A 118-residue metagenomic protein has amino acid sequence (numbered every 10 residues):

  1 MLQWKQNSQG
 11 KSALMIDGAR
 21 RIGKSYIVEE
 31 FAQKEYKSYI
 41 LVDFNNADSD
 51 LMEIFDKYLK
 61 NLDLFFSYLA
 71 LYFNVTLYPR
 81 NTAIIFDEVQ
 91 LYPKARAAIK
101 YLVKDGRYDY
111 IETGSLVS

Functional and structural regions predicted by a protein language model:
M1-S118: Phosphate-binding site recognition
